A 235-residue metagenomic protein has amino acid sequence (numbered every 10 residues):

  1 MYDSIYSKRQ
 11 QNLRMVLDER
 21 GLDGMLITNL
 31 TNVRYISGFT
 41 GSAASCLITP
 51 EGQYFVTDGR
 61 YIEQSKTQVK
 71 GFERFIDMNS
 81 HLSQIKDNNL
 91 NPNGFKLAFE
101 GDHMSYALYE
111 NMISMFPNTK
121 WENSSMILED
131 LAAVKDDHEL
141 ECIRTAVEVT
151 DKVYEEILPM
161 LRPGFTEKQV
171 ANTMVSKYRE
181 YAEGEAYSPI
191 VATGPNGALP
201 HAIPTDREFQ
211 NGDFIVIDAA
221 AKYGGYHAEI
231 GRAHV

Functional and structural regions predicted by a protein language model:
M1-N88, E148-V149: N-terminal accessory/capping or targeting/presequence segment of soluble
S4-I5, Q10, E51, L82-E185 (+1 more regions): Flexible, acidic/His-enriched mid-domain "rim/lid" segments that flank
L30-T40, A44, S125-L128, F165-H234: Short catalytic-site patches enriched in acidic/histidine residues that coordinate or position cofactors/metals
G38-F39, T67-Q68, Y109-M112, A228-E229: Short amphipathic alpha-helical segments
A44-L47, T67, E73-D77, P92-F95 (+3 more regions): Short, low-complexity, polar/charged sequence segments that are solvent-exposed and flexible
P50-E51, T57-Y61, K66-G71, N93 (+2 more regions): Charged, cofactor-coupling segments
D77, E100-G101, D218-A219: Small/polar loops that bind or transfer phosphate-bearing groups
